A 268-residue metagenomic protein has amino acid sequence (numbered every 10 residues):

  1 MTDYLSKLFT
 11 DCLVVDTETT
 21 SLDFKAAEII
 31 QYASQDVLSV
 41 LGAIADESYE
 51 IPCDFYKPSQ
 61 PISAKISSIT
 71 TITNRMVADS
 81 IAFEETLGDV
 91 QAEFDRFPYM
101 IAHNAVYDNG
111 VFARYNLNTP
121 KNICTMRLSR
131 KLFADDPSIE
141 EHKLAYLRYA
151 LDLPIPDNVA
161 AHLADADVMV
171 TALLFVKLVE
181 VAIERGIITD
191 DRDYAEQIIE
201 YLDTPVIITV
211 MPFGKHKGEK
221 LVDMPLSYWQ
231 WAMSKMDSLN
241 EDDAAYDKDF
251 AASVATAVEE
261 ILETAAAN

Functional and structural regions predicted by a protein language model:
M1-N122, D135-H162, L239: Conserved non-catalytic scaffold segment of RNase H-like nuclease domains
M1-Y4, K177-N268: Acidic two-metal-ion nuclease catalytic site recognized across multiple nuclease folds, prominently DnaQ/RNase D-T
Y99-Y115, H142-F213: Acidic, Mg2+-coordinating catalytic module of metal-dependent nucleases/exonucleases that use a two-metal-ion mechanism
T125-L128: P-loop NTPase motor-domain active sites and their immediate coupling elements
R130-A134: Short, flexible loop segments at boundaries between secondary-structure elements
